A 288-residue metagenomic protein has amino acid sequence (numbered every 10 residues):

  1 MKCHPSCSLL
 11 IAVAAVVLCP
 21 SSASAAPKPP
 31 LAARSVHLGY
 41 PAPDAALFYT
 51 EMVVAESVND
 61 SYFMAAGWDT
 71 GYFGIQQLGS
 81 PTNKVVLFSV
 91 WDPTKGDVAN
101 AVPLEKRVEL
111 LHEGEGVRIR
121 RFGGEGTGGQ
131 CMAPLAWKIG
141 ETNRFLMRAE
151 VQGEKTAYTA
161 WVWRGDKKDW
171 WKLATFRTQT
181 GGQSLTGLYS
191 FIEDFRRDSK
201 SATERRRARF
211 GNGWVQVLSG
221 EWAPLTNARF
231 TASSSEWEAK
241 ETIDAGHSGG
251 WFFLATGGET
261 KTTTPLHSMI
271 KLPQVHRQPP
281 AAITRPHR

Functional and structural regions predicted by a protein language model:
M1-P5: N-terminal secretory signal peptides that target proteins for export/translocation
S8-C19: Bacterial N-terminal signal peptides
S21-A25: Sec/Tat signal peptide C-region and signal peptidase I cleavage site
A26-G116, K271-H287: Secretory/extracellular carbohydrate-interaction modules and structurally similar beta-sandwich "look-alikes"
M52-E56, D92, A149-V151, R164 (+1 more regions): Short beta-strand segments enriched in hydrophobic/aromatic residues within well-folded beta-rich domains
F122-T142: Short, aromatic/His-centered strand-loop micro-motif at the edge of beta-sheets
W137-W171: Carbohydrate-binding surfaces in secreted/extracellular proteins
A157-E259: Aromatic sugar-binding interfaces of carbohydrate-active proteins
